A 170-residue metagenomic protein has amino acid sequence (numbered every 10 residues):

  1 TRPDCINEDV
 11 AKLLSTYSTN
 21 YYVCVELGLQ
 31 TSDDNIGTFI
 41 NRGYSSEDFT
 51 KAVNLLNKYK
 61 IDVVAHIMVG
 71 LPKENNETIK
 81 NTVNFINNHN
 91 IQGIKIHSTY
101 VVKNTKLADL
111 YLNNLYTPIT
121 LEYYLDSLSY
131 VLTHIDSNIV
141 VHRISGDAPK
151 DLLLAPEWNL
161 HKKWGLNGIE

Functional and structural regions predicted by a protein language model:
T1, V23-L27, V63-I67, Q92-I96 (+1 more regions): Hydrophobic faces of well-ordered beta-strands that scaffold small-molecule active sites in alpha/beta enzyme cores
T1-I6, Y21-D48, K95: Core AdoMet radical
T1-L14, L29, Y44, G70-N81: Canonical radical SAM enzyme core domain
K12-Y22, N54-K58: Acidic (Asp/Glu)-rich catalytic clusters
Y17-Y22, N81-I96: Structural recognition of alpha->loop->beta junctions
D34, L56-T78, S98-K103, L110-P118 (+1 more regions): Conserved strand-turn element in the central/C-terminal portion of the radical SAM core barrel that lines
F49, N75, I79-T82, Y124 (+1 more regions): Aromatic/hydrophobic pocket-lining residues that form the small-molecule binding cavity in soluble enzyme cores
G93, V101-E170: Auxiliary Fe-S-binding modules of radical SAM enzymes
